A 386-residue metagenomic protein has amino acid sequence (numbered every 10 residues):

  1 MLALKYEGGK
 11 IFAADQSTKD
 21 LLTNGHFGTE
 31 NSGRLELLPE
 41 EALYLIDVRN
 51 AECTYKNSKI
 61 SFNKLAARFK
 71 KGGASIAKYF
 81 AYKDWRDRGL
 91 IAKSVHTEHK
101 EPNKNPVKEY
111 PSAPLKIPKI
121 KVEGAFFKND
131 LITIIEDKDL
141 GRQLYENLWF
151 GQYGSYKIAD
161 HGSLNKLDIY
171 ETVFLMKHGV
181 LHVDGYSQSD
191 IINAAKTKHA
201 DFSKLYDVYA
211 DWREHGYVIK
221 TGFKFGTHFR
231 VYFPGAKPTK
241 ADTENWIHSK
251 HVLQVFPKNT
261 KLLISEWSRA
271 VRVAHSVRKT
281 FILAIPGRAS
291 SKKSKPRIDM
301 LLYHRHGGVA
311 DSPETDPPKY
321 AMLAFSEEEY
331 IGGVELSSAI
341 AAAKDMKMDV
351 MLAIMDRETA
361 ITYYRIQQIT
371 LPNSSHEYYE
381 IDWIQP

Functional and structural regions predicted by a protein language model:
M1-Y209, H215-K220, P234-P386: Conserved phosphate-interacting/catalytic interface
E98-K100, F225-H228: Short amphipathic alpha-helical segments embedded in low-complexity Lys/Glu-rich regions
